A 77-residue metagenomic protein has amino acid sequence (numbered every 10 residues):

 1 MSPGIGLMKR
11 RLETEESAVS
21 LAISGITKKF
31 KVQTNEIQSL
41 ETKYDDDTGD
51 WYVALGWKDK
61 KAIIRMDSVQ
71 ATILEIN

Functional and structural regions predicted by a protein language model:
M1-N77: Long, terminal "pre-/pro-" and other extracytoplasmic accessory regions that lie outside the mature folded/catalytic
